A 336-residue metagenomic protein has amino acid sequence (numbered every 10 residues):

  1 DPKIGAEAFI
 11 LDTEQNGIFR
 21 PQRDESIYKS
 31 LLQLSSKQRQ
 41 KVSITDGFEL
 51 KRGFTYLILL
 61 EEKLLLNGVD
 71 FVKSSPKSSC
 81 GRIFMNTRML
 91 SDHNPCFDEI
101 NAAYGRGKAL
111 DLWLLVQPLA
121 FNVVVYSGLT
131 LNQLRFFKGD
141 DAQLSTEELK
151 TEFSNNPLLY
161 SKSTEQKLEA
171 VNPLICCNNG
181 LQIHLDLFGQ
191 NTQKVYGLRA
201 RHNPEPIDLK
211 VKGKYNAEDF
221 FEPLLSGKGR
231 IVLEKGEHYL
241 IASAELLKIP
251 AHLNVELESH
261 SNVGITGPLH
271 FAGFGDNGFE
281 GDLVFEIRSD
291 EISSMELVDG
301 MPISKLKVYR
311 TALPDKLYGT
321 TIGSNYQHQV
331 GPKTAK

Functional and structural regions predicted by a protein language model:
D1-K336: DUTPase catalytic domain/fold
